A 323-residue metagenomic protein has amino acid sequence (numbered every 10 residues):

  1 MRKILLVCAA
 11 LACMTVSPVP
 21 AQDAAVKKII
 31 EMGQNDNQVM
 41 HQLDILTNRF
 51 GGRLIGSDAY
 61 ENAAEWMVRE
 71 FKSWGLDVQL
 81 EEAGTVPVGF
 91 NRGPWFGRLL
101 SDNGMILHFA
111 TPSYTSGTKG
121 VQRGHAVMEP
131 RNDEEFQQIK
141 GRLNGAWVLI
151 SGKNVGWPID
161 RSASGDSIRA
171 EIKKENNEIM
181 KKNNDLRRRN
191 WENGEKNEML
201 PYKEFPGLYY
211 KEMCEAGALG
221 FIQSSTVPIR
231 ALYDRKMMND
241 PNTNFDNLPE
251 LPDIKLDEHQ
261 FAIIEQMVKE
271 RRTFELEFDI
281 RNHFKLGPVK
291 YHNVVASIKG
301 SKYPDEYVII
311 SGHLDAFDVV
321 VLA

Functional and structural regions predicted by a protein language model:
I4-M14: Sec-dependent N-terminal signal peptides
V19-D77, Y233, I298-P304: N-terminal hydrophobic or amphipathic helices/low-complexity stretches enriched in small/hydrophobic/Pro/Gly
D23-A25, H108, S113-Q138, N239-L322: Soluble metallo-hydrolase cores and metallopeptidase-like ectodomains found primarily in the secretory/periplasmic
V26-Q34, N48-D58, W95, G124-P130 (+7 more regions): Second-shell loop/turn segments in exported
Q42-T47, Q79-L80, W147-S151, L219-S224 (+3 more regions): Structural recognition of the beta-strand scaffold that forms the well-ordered cores of secreted hydrolase catalytic
D44, N48, G52-L186: Noncatalytic luminal/extracellular "stalk/propeptide" segments of secretory-pathway proteins
G52-R53, S73, G84-P87, N132-E134 (+6 more regions): Solvent-exposed loop/turn segments at secondary-structure junctions within structured extracellular/periplasmic domains
D185, N193, P201, P206 (+2 more regions): Loop-rich non-cytosolic ectodomains and luminal regions
